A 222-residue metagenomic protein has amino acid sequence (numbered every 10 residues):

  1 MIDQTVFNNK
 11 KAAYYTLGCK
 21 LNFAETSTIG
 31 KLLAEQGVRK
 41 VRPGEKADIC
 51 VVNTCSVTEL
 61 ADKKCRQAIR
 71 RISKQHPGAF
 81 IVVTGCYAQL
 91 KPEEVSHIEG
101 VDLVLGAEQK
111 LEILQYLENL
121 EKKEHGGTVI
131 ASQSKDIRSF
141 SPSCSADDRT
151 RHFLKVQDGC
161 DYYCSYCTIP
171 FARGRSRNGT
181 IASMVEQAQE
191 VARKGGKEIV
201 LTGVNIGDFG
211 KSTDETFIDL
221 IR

Functional and structural regions predicted by a protein language model:
M1-D208, T216: Proteins enriched for Cys/Gly/acidic motifs involved in redox and nucleic-acid/cofactor modification
D214-R222: Alpha-helix-loop-beta-strand connector modules within alpha/beta enzyme cores
